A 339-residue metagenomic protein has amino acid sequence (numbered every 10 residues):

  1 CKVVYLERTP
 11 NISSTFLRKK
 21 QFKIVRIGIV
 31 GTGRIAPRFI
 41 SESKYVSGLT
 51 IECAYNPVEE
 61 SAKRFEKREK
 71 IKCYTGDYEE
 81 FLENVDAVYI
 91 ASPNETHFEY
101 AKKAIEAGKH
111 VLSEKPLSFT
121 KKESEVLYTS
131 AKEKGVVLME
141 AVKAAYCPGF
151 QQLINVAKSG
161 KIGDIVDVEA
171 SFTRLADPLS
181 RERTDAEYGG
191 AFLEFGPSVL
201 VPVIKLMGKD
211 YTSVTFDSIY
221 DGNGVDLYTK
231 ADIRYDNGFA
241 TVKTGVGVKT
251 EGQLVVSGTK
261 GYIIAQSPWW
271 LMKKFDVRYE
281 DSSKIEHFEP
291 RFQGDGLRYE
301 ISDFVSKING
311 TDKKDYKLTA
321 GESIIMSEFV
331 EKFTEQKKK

Functional and structural regions predicted by a protein language model:
C1-K23: Classical nucleotidyltransferase
Y5, T75, L112-S113, L138-E140 (+1 more regions): Hydrophobic residues in well-ordered beta-strands that form the structural core
K23-E69, G296, K337-K339: N-terminal Rossmann-like dinucleotide-binding module
F39, E60, E69-Y128: Beta-loop-alpha module in the N-terminal Rossmann-like domain of NAD(P)-dependent dehydrogenases, especially those
A87-Y89, D303-K339: C-terminal helix-rich "cap/oligomerization" subdomain common to oxidoreductases
E125-K143, D164-V168: Rossmann-fold dehydrogenase core element
A144-V214: Predominantly a Rossmann-like dinucleotide-binding segment in NAD(P)-dependent oxidoreductases
L200-M272, I301-T311: Contiguous beta-strand/loop segments that form the cofactor/metal-binding neighborhood of enzyme cores
